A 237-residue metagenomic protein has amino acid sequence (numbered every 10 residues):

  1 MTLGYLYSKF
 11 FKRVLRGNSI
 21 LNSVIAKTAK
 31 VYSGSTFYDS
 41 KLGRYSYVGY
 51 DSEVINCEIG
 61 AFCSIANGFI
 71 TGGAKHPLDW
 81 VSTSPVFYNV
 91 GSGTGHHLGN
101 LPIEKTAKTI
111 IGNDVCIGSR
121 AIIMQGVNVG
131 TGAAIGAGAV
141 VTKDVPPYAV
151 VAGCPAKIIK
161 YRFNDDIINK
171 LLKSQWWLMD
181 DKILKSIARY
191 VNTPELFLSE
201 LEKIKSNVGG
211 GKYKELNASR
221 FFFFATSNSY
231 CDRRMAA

Functional and structural regions predicted by a protein language model:
M1-A26, A237: Membrane-proximal basic amphipathic "stem/tether" segments
F10, V14-L15, K30, F37-G43 (+1 more regions): Flexible, glycine/small-residue-enriched loop-and-beta-strand segment within the central core of proteins
V14, S84-I123, P155-A237: C-terminal segments of enzyme domains that contribute to small-molecule binding surfaces
K75-P77, V145, Y161-R162: Conserved catalytic-core motifs of eukaryotic protein kinase domains, centered on the activation segment
I117, K143, A152: HATPase_c (GHKL) ATP-binding subdomain of two-component histidine kinases
G130-A133, P146-Y148: Conserved catalytic segment of ABC-fold P-loop ATPases
I135, G153: Conserved G/P- and acidic residue-centered "switch" motifs that form tight phosphate/ATP-binding loops in soluble
